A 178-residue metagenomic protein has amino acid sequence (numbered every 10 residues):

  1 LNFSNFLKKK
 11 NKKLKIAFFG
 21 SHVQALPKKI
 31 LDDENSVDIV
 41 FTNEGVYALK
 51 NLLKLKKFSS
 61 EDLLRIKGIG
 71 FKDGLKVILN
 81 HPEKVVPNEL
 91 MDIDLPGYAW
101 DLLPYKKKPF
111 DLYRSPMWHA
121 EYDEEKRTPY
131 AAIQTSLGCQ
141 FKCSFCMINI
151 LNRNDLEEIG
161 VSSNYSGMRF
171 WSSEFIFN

Functional and structural regions predicted by a protein language model:
L1-E89: Glycine-rich beta-alpha loop elements in corrinoid/cobalamin-binding modules across cobalamin-dependent enzymes
A17-G20, G45, G68-G70, G74 (+5 more regions): Residue-identity detector for glycine
L55-S59, K72, N80, P96-L103 (+2 more regions): Phosphate/oxyanion-binding loops and surfaces in catalytic or ligand/nucleic-acid-binding neighborhoods
L90, Y98-N178: Radical SAM [4Fe-4S] cluster-binding motif and immediate context
